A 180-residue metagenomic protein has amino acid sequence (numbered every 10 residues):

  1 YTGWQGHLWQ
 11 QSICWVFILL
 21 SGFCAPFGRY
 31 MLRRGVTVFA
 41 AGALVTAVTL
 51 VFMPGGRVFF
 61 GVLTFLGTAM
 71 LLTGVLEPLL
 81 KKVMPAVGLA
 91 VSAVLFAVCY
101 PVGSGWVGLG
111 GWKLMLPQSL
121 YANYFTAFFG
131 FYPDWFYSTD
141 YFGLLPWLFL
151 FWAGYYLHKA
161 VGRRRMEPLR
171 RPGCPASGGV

Functional and structural regions predicted by a protein language model:
Y1-V180: Alpha-helical transmembrane segments and their immediate juxtamembrane cytosolic regions
